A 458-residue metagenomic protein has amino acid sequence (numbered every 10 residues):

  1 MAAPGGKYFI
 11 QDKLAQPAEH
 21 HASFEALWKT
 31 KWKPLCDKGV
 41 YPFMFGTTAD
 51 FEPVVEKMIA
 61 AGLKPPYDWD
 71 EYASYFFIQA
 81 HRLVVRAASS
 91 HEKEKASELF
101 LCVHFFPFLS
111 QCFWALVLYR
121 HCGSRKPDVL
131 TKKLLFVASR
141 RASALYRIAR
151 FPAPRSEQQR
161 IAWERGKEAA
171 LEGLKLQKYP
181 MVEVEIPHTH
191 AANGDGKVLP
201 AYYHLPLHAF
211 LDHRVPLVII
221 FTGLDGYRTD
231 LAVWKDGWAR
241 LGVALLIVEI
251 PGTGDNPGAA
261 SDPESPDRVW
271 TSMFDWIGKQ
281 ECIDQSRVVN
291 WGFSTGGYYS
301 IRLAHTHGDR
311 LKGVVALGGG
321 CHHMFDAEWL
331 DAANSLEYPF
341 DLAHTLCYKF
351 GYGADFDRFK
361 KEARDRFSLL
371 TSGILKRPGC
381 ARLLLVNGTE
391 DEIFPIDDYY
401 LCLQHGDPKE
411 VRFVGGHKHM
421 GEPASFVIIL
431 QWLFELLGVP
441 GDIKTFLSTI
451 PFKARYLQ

Functional and structural regions predicted by a protein language model:
A73-F76, A80, R155, I161-H213: N-terminal cap/lid segment of alpha/beta-hydrolase-fold proteins
H213-G223: Short beta-strand element of the alpha/beta-hydrolase
S261-I283: Alpha/beta-hydrolase active-site loop
H305-A363, G379: Hydrolase active-site cap/lid region
P378-G379, L384-N387: Short beta-strand/loop motif that positions the catalytic acidic residue of the alpha/beta-hydrolase fold
E392-D398: Conserved alpha/beta-hydrolase "acid-adjacent" motif
Q404-M420: Catalytic histidine neighborhood in serine/cysteine hydrolases with alpha/beta-hydrolase-type architecture
G421-Q458: Catalytic active-site module of serine/aspartate enzymes centered on a nucleophile-bearing elbow/loop
